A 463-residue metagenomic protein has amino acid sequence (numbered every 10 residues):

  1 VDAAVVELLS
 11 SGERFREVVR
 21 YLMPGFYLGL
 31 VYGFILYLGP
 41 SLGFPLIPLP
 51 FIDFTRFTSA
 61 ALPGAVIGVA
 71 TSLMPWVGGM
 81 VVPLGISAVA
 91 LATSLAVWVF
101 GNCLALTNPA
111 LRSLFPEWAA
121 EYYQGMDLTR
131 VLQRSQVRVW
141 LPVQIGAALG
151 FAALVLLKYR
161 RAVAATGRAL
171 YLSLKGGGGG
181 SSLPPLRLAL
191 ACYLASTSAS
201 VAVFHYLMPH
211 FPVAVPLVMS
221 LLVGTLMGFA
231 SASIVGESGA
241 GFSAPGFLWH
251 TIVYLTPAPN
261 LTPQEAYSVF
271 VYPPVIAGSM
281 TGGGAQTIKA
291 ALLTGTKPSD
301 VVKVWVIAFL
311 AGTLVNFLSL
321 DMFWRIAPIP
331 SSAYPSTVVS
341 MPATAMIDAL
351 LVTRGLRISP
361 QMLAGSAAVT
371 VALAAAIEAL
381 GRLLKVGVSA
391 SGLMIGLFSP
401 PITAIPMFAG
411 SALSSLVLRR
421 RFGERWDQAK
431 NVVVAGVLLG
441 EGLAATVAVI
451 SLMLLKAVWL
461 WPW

Functional and structural regions predicted by a protein language model:
V1-W463: Alpha-helical multipass membrane-protein architecture
